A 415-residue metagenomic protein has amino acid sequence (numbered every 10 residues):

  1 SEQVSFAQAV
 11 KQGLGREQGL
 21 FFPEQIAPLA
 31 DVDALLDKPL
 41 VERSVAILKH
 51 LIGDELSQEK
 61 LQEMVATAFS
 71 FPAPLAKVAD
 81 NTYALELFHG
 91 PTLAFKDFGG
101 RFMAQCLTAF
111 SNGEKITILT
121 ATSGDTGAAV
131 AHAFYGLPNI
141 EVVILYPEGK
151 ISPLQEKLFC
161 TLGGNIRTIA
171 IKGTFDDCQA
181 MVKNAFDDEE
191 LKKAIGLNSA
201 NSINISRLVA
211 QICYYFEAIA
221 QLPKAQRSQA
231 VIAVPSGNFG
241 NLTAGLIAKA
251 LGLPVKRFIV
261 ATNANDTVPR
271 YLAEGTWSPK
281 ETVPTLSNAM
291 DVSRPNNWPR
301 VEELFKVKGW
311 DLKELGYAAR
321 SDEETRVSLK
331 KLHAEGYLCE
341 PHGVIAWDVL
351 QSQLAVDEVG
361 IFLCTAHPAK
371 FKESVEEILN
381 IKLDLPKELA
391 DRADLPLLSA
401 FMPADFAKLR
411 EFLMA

Functional and structural regions predicted by a protein language model:
S1-A415: PLP-dependent amino-acid enzyme catalytic core
